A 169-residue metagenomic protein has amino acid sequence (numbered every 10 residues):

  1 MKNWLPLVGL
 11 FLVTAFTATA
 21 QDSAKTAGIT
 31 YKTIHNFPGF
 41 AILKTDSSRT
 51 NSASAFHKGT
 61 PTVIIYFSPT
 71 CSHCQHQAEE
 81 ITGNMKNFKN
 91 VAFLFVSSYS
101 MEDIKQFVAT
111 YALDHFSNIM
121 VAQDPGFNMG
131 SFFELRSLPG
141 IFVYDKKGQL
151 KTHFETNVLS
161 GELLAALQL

Functional and structural regions predicted by a protein language model:
M1-A27: Bacterial Sec-dependent N-terminal signal peptides
Q21-S54: N-terminal "domain-start" segment that seeds a small globular fold
I42-K44, Y66, V143: Hydrophobic beta-strand positions
S52-Q75, I81: Short active-site neighborhood of thiol/selenol oxidoreductases, capturing the structured segment around
T60, S137, V143-L169: Thiol-/selenol-based redox modules, centered on thioredoxin-like and closely related oxidoreductase domains
Q75-A112, N128-S131: Structural microenvironment flanking redox-active thiols in thiol-disulfide oxidoreductases
Y111-F142: Short, internal strand/loop/helix patches that form the active-site neighborhood or redox-interaction surface
